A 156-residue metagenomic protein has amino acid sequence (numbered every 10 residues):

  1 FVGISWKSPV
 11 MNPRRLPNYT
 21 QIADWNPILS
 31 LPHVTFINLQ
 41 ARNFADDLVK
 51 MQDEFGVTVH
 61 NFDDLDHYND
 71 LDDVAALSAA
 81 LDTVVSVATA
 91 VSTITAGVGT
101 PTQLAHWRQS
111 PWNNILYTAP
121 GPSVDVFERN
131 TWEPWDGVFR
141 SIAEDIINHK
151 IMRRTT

Functional and structural regions predicted by a protein language model:
F1-T156: Catalytic machinery of carbohydrate-active enzymes, primarily nucleotide-sugar-dependent glycosyltransferases
